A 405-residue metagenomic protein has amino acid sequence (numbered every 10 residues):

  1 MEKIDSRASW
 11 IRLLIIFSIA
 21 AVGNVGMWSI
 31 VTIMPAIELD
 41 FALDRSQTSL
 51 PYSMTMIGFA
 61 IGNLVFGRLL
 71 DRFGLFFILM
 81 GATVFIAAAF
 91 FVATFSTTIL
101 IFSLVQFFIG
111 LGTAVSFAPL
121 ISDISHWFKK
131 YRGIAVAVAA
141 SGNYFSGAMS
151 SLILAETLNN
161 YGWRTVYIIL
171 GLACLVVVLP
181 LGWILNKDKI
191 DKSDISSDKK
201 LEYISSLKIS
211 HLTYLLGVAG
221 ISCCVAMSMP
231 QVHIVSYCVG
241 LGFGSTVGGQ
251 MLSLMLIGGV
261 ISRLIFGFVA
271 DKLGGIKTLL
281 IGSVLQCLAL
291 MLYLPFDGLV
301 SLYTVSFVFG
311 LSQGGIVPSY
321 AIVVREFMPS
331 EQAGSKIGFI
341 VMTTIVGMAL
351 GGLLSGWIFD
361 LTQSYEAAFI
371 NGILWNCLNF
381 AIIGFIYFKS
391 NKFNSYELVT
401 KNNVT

Functional and structural regions predicted by a protein language model:
I11-R45, N63-F66, P230-V235: Extracytoplasmic
I30-I37, H211-F266: Extracytoplasmic gate region of multi-pass secondary transporters
A42, G74, F95-T97, K129 (+2 more regions): Helix-breaking motifs and short loop linkers at transmembrane-helix boundaries and internal kinks in secondary membrane
I61-L100, A270: Conserved MFS/SLC helix-loop-helix module at the cytosolic interface between two early adjacent transmembrane helices
F77-F91, K277-L292: Structural signature of the two symmetry-related core transmembrane helices
A89, L100-F108, A289, V300-V308: Paired small-residue
V105-S141: Cytoplasmic helix-loop-helix junction between adjacent transmembrane helices in 12-TM secondary transporters
A139, N143-K187: Helix-loop-helix hairpin linking two adjacent transmembrane segments in secondary transporters
